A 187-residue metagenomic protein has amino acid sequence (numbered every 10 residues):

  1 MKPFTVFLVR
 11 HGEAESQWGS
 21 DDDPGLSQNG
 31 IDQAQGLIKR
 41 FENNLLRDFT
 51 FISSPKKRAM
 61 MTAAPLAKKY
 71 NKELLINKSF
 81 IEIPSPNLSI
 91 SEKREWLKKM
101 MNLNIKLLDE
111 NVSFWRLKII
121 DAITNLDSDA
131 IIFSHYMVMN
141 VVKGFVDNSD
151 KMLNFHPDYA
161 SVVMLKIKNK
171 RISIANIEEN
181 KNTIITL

Functional and structural regions predicted by a protein language model:
M1-F4, R40, K72-I76, E82-W96 (+1 more regions): Acidic, low-complexity terminal tails and accessory targeting/binding regions of phosphate-metabolizing enzymes
K2-N77, L97-D109, A160: Active-site-proximal alpha-helix that buttresses catalytic centers in soluble enzyme cores
V6, F49, L126-M137: Generic beta-sheet signal
H11, H135, K181-I185: Histidine-centered active-site/metal-ligand motif
A14, V138-M139: Short active-site segment of divalent metal-dependent hydrolases/proteases that encodes the spacing between
N43, A122-I123, N154-F155: Short secondary-structure boundary/capping segments
P65, V141, F145: Active-site signature of alpha/beta-hydrolase-fold catalytic machinery across serine- and Asp/Cys-nucleophile hydrolases
M100-D127: Internal catalytic-core helix/loop-beta-alpha segment that presents or stabilizes conserved functional determinants
